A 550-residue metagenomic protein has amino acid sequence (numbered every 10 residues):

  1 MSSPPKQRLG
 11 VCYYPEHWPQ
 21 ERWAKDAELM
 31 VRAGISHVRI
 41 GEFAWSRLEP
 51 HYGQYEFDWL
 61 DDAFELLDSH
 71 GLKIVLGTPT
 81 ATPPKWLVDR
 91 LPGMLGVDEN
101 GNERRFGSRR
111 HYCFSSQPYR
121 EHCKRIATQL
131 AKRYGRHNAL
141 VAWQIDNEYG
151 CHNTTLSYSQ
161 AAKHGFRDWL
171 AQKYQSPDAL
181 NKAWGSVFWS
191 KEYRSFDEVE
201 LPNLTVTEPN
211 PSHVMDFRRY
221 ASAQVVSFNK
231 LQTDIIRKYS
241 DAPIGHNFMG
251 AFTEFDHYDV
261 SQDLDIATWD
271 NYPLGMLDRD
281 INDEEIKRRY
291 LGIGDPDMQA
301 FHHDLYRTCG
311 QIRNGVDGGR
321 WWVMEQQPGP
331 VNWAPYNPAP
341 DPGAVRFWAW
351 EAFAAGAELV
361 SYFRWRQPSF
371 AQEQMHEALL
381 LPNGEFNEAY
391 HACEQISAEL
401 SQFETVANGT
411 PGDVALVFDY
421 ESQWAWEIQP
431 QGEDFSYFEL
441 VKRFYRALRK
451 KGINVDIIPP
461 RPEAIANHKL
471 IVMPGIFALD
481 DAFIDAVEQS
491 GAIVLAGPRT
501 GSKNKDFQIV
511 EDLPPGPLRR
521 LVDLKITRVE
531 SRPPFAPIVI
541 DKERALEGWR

Functional and structural regions predicted by a protein language model:
M1-R22, A27-H37: An acidic-aromatic substrate-binding cleft motif
P5-L9, G34-S36, D68-I74, R136-V141 (+7 more regions): Short, well-ordered coil/turn segments that N-cap beta-strands
R8-Q20, G41-L60, R105-K124, Y149-T155 (+8 more regions): The substrate-binding groove and active-site-proximal loops of carbohydrate-active enzymes, especially glycoside
V11, M30, V38, L67 (+9 more regions): Conserved, mostly hydrophobic/aromatic
H17-R32, C123-Q129, M249-V260, D341-W350 (+1 more regions): Short, acidic/polar
A24-R32, H37-R104, T128-A131, F228-S240 (+1 more regions): Aromatic-lined substrate-binding rim segments of carbohydrate-active enzymes
N100-F301, L305: Polysaccharide-binding and catalytic clefts of secreted carbohydrate-active enzymes
F196-V199, Y272-G275, E284-R550: Carbohydrate-binding surfaces of carbohydrate-active enzymes
